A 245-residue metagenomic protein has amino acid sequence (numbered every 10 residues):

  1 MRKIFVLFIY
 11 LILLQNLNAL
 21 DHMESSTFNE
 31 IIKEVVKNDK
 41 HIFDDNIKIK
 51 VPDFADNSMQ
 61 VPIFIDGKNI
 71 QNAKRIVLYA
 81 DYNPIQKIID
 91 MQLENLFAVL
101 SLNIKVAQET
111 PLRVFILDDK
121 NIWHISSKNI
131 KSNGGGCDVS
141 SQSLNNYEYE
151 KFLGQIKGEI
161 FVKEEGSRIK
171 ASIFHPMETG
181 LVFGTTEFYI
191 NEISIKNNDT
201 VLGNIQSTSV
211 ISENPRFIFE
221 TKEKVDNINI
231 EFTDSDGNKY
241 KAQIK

Functional and structural regions predicted by a protein language model:
N29-Q60, L144-E164: N-terminal edge beta-strand
R75-Y79, E192-K196, E231: Beta-strand signatures of extracellular beta-sandwich domains
E94-L100, S209-E220: Aromatic sugar-binding surface patches on proteins that engage polysaccharides or sugar-phosphate polymers
F97-N103, P111-F115: Ligand-binding face of N-terminal immunoglobulin V-set domains in extracellular IgSF glycoproteins
N103-E109, E220-D226: Surface-exposed, short loops/turns at beta-strand junctions within beta-sandwich domains
D119-S126, T233-A242: Short acidic/polar inter-strand loop motif in beta-rich domains
N129-G135, K245: Short beta-strand edge segments in extracellular beta-sheet folds
S172-G184: Short amphipathic, basic-aromatic surface patches that mediate peripheral association with negatively charged
